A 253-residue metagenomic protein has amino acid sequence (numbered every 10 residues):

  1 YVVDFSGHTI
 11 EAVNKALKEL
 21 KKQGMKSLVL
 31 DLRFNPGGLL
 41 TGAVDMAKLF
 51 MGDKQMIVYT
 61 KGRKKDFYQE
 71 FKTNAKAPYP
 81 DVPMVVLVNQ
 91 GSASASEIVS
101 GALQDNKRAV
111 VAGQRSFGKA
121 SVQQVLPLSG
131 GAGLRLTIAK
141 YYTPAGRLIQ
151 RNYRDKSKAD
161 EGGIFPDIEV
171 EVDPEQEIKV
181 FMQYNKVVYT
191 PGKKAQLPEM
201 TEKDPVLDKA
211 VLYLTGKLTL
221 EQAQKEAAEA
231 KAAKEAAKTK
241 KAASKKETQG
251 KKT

Functional and structural regions predicted by a protein language model:
Y1-T253: C-terminal "post-core" interaction segments
